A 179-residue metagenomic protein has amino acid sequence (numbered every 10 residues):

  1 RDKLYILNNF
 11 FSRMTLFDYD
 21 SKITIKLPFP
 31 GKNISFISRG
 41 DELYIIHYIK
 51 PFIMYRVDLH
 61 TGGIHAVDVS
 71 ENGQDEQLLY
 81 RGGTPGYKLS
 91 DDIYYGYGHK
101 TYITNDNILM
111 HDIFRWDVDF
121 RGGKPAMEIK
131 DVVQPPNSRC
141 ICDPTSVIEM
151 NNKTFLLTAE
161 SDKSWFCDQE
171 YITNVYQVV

Functional and structural regions predicted by a protein language model:
R1-V179: Beta-propeller domains
